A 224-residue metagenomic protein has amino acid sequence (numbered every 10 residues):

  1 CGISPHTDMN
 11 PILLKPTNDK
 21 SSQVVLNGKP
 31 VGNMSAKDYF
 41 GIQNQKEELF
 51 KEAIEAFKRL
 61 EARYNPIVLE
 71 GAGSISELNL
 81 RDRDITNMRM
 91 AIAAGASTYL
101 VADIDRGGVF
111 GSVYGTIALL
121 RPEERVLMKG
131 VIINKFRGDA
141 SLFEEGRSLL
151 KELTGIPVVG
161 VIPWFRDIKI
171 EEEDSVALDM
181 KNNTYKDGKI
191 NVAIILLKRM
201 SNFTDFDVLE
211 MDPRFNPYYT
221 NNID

Functional and structural regions predicted by a protein language model:
C1-D224: Flexible phosphate-sensing "switch/lid" loops adjacent to ATP/NTP-binding sites across phosphate-transfer
